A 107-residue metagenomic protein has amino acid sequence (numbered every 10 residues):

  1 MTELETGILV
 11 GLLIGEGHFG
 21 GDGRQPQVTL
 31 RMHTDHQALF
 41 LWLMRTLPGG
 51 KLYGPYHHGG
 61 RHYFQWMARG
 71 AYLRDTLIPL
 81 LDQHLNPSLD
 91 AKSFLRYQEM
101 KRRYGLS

Functional and structural regions predicted by a protein language model:
M1-S107: Internal intein/HINT superfamily modules and their associated LAGLIDADG
